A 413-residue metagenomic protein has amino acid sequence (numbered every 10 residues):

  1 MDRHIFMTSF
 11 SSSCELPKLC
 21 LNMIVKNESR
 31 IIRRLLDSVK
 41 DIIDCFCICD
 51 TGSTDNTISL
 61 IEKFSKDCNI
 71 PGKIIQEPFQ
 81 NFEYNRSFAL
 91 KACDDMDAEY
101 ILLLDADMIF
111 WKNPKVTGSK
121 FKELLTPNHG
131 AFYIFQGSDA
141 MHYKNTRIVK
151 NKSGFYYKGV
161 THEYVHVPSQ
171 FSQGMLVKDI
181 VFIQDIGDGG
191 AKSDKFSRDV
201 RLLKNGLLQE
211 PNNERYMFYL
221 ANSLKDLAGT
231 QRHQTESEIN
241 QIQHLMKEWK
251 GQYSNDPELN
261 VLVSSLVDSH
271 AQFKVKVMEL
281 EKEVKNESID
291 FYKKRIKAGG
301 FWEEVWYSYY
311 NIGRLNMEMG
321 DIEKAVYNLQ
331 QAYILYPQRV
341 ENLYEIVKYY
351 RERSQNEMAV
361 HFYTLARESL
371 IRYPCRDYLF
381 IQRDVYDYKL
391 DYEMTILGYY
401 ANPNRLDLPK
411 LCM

Functional and structural regions predicted by a protein language model:
D2-F10, E83-L90, Y100-L104, M108-E236 (+3 more regions): Catalytic-site signature of metal-activated, phosphate-bearing donor transferases, centered on the GT-A/GT-A-like
N22-C45: Short, well-formed alpha-helical segments that are part of the catalytic scaffolds of diverse glycosyltransferases
S38, I48-I61, P78-F79, D105: A conserved acidic beta->alpha catalytic loop
E62-A92: Conserved donor nucleotide-binding strand/loop of the catalytic core
T235-E238, I242, S288, A325 (+2 more regions): Single-residue signature of alpha-solenoid repeat helices
